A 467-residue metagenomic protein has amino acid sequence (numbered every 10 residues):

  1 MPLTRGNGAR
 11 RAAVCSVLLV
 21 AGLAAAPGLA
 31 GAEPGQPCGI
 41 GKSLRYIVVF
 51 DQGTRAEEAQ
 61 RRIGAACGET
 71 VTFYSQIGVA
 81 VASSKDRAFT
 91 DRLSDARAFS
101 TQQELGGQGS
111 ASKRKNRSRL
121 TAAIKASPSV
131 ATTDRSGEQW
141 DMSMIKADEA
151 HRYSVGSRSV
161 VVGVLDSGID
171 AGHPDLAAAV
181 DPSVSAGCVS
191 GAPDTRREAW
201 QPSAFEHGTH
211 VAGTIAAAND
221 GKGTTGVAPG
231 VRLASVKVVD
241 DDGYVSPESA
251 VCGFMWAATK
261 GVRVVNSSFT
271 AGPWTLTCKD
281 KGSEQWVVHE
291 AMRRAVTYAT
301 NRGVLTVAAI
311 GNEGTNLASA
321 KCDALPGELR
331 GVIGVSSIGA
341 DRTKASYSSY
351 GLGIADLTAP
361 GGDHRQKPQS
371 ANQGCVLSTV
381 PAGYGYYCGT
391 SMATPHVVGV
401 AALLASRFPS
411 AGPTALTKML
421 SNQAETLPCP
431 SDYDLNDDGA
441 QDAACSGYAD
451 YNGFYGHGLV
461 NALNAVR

Functional and structural regions predicted by a protein language model:
M1-A32: Secretory targeting and sorting signals
L23-K42, A415: C-terminal region of N-terminal signal peptides and the immediate post-cleavage residues of exported proteins
G35-C38, Q60-E138, T343: Autoinhibitory propeptides
C38-G39, V71, V262-F269, P273 (+2 more regions): C-terminal subdomain of the subtilisin-like protease fold in secreted/lumenal serine endopeptidases
I47, V81, V161-V164, G213 (+7 more regions): Structural recognition of the beta-strand scaffold that forms the well-ordered cores of secreted hydrolase catalytic
A131-R232, C252-K281, V287, N372-A382 (+1 more regions): Active-site core segment of subtilase-fold serine proteases
V238-G331, V380-P395, A449-G453: Substrate-binding/access-modulating region of protease and related hydrolase catalytic domains
A324-S406, S410, T414, L459-A465: Extracellular S/T/G-rich loop segment that most often corresponds to the catalytic His/Ser-adjacent loop
